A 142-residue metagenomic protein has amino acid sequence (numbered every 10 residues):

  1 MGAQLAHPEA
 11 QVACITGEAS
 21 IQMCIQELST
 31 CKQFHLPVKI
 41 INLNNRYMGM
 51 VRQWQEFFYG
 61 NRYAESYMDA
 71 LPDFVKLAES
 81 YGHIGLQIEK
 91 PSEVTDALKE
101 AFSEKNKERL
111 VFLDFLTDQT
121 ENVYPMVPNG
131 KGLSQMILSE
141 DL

Functional and structural regions predicted by a protein language model:
M1-L142: Thiamine diphosphate
